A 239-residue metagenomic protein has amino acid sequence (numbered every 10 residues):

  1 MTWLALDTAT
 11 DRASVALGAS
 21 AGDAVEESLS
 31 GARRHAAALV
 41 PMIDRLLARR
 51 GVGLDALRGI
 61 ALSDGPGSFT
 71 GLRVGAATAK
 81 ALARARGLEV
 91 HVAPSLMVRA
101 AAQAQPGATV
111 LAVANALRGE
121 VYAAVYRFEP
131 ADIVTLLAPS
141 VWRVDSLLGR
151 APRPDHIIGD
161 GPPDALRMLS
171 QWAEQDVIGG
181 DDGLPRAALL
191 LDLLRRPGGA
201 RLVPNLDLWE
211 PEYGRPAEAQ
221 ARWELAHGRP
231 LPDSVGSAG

Functional and structural regions predicted by a protein language model:
M1-P66: N-terminal beta-alpha supersecondary unit
G22, S28, R34, E89-R186 (+4 more regions): Surface "functional belts" at beta-alpha junctions
L46-R50, A85, Q103, A187-G198 (+1 more regions): Stable alpha-helical structural segments in soluble proteins, enriched in small hydrophobic residues
A48-A56, A83-A93: Phosphate-handling active-site elements
A61-V90: DPxDG-like acidic metal-binding loop motif
L193-R196, E210-E218, W223-L225: Flexible, low-complexity segments
